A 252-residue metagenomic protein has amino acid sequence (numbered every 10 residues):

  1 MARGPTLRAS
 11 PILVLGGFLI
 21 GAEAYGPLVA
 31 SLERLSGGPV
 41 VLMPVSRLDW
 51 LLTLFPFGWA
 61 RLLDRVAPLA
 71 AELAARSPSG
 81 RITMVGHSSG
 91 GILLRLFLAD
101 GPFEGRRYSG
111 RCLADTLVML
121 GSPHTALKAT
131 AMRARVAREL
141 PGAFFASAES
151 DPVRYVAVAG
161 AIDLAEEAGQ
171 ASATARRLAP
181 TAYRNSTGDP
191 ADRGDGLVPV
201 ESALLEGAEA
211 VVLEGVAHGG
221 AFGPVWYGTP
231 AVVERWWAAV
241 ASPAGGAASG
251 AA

Functional and structural regions predicted by a protein language model:
A2-A252: Lipid deacylating catalytic domains
